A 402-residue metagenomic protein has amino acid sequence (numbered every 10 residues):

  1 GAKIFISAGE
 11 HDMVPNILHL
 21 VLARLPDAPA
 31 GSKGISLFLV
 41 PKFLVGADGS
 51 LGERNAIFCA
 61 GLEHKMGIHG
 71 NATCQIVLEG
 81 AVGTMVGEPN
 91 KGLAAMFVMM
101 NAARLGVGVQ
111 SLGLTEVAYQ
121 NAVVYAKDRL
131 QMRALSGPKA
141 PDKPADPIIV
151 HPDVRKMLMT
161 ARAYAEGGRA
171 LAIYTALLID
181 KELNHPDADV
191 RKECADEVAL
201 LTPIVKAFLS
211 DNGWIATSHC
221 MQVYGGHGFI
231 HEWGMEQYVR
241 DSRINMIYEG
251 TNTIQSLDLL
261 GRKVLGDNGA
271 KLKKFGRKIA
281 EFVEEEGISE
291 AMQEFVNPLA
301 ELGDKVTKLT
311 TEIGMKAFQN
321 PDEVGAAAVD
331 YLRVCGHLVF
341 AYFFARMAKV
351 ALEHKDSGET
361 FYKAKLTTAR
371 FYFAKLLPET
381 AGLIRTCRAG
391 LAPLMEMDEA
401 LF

Functional and structural regions predicted by a protein language model:
A2-F5, H151-Q222: Gly/Pro-rich turn-and-neighbor structural signature
A2-I6, A56-G61, G92-Q110, I149-T160 (+3 more regions): Glycine- and acidic
A2-L51: A short core secondary-structure module
F5-A8, A28-A30, V45-D48, T84-M85 (+8 more regions): Flexible loop/turn segments at secondary-structure boundaries
L44-A60, K65, A72-A103, V123-I149 (+1 more regions): A glycine-rich, basic-preceded beta-loop-alpha segment at the flavin cofactor/substrate interface of flavin-utilizing
I68, Y174, D196-K274, F371-A400: Alpha-helix capping/hinge segments and adjacent helical runs
A103, Q110-L114, A118-A126, G261: Mobile "lid/hinge" segments at catalytic clefts and subdomain interfaces of large enzymes
G266, E281-F402: C-terminal amphipathic alpha-helical interaction region
